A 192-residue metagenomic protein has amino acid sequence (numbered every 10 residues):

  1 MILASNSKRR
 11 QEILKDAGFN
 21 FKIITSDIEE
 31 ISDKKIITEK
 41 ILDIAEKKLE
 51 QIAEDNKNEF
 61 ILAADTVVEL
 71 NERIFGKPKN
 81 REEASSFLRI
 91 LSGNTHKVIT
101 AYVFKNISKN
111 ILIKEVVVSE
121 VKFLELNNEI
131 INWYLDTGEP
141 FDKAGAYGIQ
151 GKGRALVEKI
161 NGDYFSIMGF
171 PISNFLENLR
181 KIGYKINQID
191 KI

Functional and structural regions predicted by a protein language model:
M1-F19: N-terminal beta1-alpha1 ligand-phosphate binding loop
I2, I36-I192: Anionic-ligand binding patches
A4-S7, S26, S92: Short linear Ser/Thr-Pro motifs
K8, I28, K109: Short, glycine/serine-rich, charged loops/turns that create anion-binding and catalytic segments at active sites
F19-F21, E59: A structural micro-motif
F21-E30: A short beta-strand-loop structural module common to alpha/beta enzyme folds
E29-S32, T38: Catalytic cores of phosphodiester-bond-cleaving enzymes
